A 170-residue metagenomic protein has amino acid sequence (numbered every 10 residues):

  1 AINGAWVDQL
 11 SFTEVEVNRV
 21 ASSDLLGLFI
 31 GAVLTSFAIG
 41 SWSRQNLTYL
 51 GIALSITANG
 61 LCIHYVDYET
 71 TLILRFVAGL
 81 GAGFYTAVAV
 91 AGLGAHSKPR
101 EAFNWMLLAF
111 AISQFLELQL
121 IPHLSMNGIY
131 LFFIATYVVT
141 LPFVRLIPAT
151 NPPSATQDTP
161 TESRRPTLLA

Functional and structural regions predicted by a protein language model:
I2-S11, L93: Membrane-interface helix caps of multi-pass secondary transporters
S11, H64-E69: Helix-breaking motifs and short loop linkers at transmembrane-helix boundaries and internal kinks in secondary membrane
D24-L26, A111-I112: Short hydrophobic/small-residue motifs within alpha-helical transmembrane segments of multi-pass transporter-like
G31-R44: Helix-to-loop junctions at the C-terminal end of transmembrane segments in multipass secondary transporters
N46-L61: Structural signature of the two symmetry-related core transmembrane helices
A58, E69-A78: Paired small-residue
L74-L108: Cytoplasmic helix-loop-helix junction between adjacent transmembrane helices in 12-TM secondary transporters
L118-P122, M126, I134-T156: C-terminal membrane-cytosol helix-exit motif in multi-pass small-molecule transporters
